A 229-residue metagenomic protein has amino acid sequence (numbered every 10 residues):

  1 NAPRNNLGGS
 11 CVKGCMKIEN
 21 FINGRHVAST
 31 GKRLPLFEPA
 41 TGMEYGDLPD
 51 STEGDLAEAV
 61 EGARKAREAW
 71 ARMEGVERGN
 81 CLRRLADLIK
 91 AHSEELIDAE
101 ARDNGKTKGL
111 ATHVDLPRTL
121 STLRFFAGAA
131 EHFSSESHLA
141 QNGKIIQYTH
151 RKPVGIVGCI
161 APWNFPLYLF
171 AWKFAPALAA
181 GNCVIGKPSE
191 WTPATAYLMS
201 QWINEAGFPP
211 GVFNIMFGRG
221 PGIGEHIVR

Functional and structural regions predicted by a protein language model:
V12-I145: N-terminal Rossmann-like NAD(P)+-binding subdomain of aldehyde/semialdehyde dehydrogenases
S135-R229: Rossmann-like NAD(P) dinucleotide-binding subdomain of oxidoreductase/dehydrogenase enzymes
